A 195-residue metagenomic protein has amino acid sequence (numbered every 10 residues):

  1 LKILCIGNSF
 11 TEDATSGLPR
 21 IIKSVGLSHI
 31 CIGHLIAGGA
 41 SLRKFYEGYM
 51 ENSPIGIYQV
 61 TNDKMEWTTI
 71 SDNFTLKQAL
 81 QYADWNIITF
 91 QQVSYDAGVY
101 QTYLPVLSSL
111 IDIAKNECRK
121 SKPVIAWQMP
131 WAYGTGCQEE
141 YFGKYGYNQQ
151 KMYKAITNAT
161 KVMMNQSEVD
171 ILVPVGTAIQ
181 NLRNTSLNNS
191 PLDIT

Functional and structural regions predicted by a protein language model:
K2, E12-V106: Conserved SGNH/GDSL esterase-like catalytic core that processes O-acyl groups on lipids and polysaccharides
L4-I6, L35, Q128: Short hydrophobic segments within beta-strands
C5-I6, Q59-N62, G143-G146: N-terminal start-of-chain detector that recognizes signal peptides and the immediate post-cleavage beginning
S9: Catalytic nucleophile serine of serine hydrolases, specifically the conserved "nucleophile elbow" pentapeptide
N73-T195: Alpha-helical cap/lid subdomain in secreted, periplasmic, or secretory-pathway luminal O-acyl-processing enzymes
